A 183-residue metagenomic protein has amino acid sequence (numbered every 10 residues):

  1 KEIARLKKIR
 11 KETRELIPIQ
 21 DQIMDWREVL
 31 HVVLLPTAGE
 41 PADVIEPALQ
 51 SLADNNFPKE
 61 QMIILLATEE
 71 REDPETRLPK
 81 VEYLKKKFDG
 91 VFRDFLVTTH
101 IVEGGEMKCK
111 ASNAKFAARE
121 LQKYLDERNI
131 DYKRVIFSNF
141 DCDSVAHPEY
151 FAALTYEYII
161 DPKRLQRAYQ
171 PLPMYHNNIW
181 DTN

Functional and structural regions predicted by a protein language model:
E2-N183: Internal catalytic domains of large membrane-associated glycosyltransferases
